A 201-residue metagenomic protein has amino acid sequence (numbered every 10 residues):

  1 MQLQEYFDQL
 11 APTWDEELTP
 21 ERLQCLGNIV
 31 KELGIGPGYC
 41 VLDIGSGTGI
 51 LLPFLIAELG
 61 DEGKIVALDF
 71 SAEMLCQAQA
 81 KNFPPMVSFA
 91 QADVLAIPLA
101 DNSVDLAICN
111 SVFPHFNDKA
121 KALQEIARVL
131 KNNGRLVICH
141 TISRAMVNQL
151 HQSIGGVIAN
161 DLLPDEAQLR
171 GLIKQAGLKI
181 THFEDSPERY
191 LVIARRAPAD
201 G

Functional and structural regions predicted by a protein language model:
M1-G36, I50-F54, E73-Q77, R144-A145 (+2 more regions): Conserved class I S-adenosyl-L-methionine
L42-I44, T48-A96: Class I SAM-dependent methyltransferase SAM/SAH-binding core
G60, F116-N117, L130-K131: Helix-to-beta-strand junctions that scaffold the AdoMet/dcAdoMet cofactor pocket in Class I SAM-dependent enzymes
L95-L106: A short acidic, Gly/Pro-enriched loop at the edge of an enzyme's catalytic core that lines a small-molecule cofactor
L106-D118: A short SAM/SAH-binding and catalytic strip from SAM-dependent methyltransferases
A120-N132: A short glycine-rich, Lys/Arg-flanked "PGG" loop and its adjoining helix->strand segment in the class I
V137-N160: Conserved class I S-adenosyl-L-methionine
D161-A176: Short alpha-helix
